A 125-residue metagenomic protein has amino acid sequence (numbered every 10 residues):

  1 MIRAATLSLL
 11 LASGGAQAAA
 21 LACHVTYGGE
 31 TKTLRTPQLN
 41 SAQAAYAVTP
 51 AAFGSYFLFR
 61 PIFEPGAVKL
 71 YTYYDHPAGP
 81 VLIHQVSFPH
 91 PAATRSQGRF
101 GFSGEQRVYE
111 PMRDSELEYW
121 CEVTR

Functional and structural regions predicted by a protein language model:
M1, Q17-A20: Absolute protein N-terminus
M1-S8: Sec-dependent signal peptide recognition, specifically the positively charged N-region followed immediately by
S13-G15: N-terminal signal peptide c-region/cleavage motif recognized by signal peptidases
A19-R125: Cysteine-centric segments in proteins
